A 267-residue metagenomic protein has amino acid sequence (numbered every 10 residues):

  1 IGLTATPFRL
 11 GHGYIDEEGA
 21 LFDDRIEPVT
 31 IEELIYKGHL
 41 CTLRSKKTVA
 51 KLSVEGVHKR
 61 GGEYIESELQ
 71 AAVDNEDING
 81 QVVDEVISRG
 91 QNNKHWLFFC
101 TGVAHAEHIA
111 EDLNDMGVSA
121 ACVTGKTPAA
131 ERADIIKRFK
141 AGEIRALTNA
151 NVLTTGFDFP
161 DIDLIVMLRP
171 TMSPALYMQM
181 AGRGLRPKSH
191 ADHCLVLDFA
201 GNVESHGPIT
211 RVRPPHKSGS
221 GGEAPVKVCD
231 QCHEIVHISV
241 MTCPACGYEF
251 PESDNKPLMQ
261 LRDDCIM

Functional and structural regions predicted by a protein language model:
I1-S45: Post-DEXD/H (motif II) to motif III coupling segment of the RecA-like Helicase ATP-binding lobe
A5-L10, E33-Y36, V49-V54, V103-A104 (+5 more regions): Conserved nucleotide-binding/hydrolysis micro-motifs of P-loop NTPases
P28-C41, K188-M241, E249-E252: A conserved SF2-helicase RecA2
G38, L147-I165, G182-R186: SF2 helicase motor core recognition
E68-M116: Conserved strand-helix element at the start of the C-terminal RecA-like helicase core
E107-E111, V118-T154: Conserved helicase ATPase core of P-loop NTP-dependent helicases/translocases
M172-C194: Conserved SF2 helicase motif VI
T242-M267: Short microdomains enriched in Cys/His and/or Lys/Arg
